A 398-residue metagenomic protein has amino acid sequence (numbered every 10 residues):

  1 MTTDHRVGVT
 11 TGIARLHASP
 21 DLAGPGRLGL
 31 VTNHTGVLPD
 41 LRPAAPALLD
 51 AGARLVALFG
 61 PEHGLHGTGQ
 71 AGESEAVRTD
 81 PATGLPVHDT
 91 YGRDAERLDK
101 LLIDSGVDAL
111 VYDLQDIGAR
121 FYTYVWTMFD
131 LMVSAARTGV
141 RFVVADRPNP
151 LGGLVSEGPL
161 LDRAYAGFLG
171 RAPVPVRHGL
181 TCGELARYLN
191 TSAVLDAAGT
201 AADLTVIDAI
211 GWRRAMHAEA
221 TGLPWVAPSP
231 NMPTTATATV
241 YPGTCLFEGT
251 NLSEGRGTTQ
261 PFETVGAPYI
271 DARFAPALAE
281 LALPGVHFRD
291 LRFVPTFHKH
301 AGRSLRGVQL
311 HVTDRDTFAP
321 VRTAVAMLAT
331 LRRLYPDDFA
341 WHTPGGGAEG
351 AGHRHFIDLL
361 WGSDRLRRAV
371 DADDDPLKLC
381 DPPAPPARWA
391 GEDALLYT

Functional and structural regions predicted by a protein language model:
R6-A53: N-terminal phosphate-binding or glycine-rich loops at protein starts, especially the Walker A/P-loop of NTPases
R54-E62, A145: Short internal beta-strands
G67-A71, V143-A166: Glycine-rich, charge-decorated loop segments at or immediately adjacent to ligand/cofactor-binding or catalytic sites
A71-V107, A119: Glycine-rich oxoanion-binding loops at beta->alpha junctions
D116-M128: Glycine/threonine-rich flexible loop motifs
Y165-Y241: Conserved anion/nucleotide-ligand pocket segment
W212-P295: Glycine-rich, aromatic-lined ligand/substrate-binding cores of catalytic and carbohydrate-binding domains
A267-D381: Conserved functional hotspot residues or short segments at active or partner-binding sites across diverse domains
